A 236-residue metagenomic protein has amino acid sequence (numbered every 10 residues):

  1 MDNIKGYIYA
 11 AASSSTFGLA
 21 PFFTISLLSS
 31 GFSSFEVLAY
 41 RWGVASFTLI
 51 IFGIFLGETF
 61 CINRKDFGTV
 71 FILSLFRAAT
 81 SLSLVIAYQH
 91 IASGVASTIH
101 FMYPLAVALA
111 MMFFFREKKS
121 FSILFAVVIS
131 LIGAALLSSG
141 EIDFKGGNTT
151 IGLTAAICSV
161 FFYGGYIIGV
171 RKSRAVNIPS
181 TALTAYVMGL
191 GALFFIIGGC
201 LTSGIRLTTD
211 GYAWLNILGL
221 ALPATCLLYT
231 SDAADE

Functional and structural regions predicted by a protein language model:
M1-E36, Y40, L75, S83 (+2 more regions): Glycine-/small-residue-enriched transmembrane alpha-helix faces in small-molecule transporters and effluxers
K5-S15, G53, F60-L84, I151-S159 (+1 more regions): Loop-to-transmembrane-helix transition segments
I25-S30, S138-T149, C200-N216: Membrane-interface helix termini and inter-helical loops of multi-pass transporters
S30-A79, A106, F161-G169, T184-S203 (+1 more regions): Transmembrane alpha-helices of multi-pass small-molecule transport proteins
E36-S46, R77, L84-K118, I123 (+1 more regions): Specific alpha-helical transmembrane segments that line the substrate/conduction pathway and gating interfaces
L49, A110, K119-E141: Hydrophobic transmembrane alpha-helices of multi-pass small-molecule transport proteins
D66-V70, K119-S130, I178-Y186: Cytoplasmic-side transmembrane-helix entry/capping segments in multi-pass membrane proteins
Y229-E236: Conserved small/polar residues in nucleotide/adenosyl-binding loops
